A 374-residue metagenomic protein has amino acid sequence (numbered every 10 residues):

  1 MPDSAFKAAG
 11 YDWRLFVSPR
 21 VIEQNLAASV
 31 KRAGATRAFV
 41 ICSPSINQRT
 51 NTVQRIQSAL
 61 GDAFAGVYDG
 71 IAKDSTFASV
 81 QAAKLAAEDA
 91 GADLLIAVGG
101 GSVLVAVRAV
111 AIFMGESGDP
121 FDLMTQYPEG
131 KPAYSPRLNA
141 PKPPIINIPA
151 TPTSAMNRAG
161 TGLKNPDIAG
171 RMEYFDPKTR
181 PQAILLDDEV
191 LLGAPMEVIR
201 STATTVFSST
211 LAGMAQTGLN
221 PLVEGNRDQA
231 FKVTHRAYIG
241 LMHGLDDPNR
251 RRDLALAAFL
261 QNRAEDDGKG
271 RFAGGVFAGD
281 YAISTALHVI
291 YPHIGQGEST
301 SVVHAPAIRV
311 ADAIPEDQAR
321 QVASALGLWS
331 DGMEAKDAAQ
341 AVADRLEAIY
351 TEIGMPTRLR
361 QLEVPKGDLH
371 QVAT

Functional and structural regions predicted by a protein language model:
M1-L94, L359: ATP/NTP phosphate-donor binding region
E23-L26, Q48-N51, F77-V80, S102-V107 (+3 more regions): Short glycine/serine/threonine-rich phosphate/pyrophosphate-binding segments that cradle anionic phosphate groups
R55-I56, A82-K84, V103-S117, R158-T161 (+1 more regions): Short Gly/Thr/Asp-enriched flexible loops that form oxyanion-binding sites at enzyme active sites
A92-V110, A150-M156, H293: Glycine/serine-rich anion-binding loops at beta->alpha junctions that coordinate negatively charged ligand groups
E116-L222, R320-Q321: A glycine/threonine-rich phosphate-anchoring loop and its flanking beta-alpha core in nucleotide/phosphate-binding
T179, A319-T374: C-terminal charged capping/lid subdomain of soluble metabolic enzymes
G213-Q340, R345: Active-site segments that bind and position negatively charged phosphate/pyrophosphate groups
